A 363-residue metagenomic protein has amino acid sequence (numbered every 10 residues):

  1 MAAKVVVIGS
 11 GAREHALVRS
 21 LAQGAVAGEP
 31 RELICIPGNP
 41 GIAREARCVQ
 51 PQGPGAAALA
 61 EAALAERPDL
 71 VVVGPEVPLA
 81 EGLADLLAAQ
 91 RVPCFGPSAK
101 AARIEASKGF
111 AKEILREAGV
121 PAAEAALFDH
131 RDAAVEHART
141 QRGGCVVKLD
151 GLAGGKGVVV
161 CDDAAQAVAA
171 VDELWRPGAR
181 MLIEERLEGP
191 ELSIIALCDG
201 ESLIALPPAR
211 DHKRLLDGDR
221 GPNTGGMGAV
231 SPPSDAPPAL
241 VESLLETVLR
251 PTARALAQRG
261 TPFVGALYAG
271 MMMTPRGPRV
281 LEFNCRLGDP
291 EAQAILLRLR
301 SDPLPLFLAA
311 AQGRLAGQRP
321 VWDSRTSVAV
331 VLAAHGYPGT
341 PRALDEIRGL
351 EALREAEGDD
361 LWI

Functional and structural regions predicted by a protein language model:
M1-K100: ATP-binding N-terminal substructure of ATP-dependent carboxylate-amine bond-forming enzymes
A22, A88, R116, R139 (+1 more regions): Anion (oxyanion) recognition and catalysis
C48-A58, A126-H130, V159-C161: Short acidic-hydrophobic, aromatic-tinged amphipathic segments that line or gate anion-handling sites
L64-P68, T140-Q141, P177: Glycine-rich phosphate-binding loop signature in dinucleotide/nucleotide-binding domains
F95-G157: A conserved helix-loop-beta module that forms one wall/lid of the active-site cleft in ATP-utilizing catalytic domains
G157-Q293: Internal nucleotide-binding/catalytic subdomain
L245-L267, N284-G358: Active-site "cap" helix and flanking loop/linker of ATP-utilizing ligase/carboxylase catalytic domains
